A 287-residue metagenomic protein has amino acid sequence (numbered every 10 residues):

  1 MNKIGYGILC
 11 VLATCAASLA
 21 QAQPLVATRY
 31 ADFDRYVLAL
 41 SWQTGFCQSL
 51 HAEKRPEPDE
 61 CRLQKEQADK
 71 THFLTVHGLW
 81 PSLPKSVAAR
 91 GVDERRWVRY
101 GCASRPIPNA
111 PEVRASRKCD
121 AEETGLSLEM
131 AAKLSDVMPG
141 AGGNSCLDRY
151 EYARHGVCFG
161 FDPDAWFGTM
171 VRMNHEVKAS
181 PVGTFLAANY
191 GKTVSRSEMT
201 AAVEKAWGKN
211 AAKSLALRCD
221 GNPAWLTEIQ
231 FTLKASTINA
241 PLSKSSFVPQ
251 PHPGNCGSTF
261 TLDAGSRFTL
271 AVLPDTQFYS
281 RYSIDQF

Functional and structural regions predicted by a protein language model:
M1-I4: Positively charged n-region of N-terminal signal peptides that target proteins for export
G7-A16: Bacterial N-terminal signal peptides
A22-P56, D285-F287: N-terminal module-boundary/linker segments of secreted carbohydrate-active enzymes
E57-F287: Domain-level detector of nuclease and nuclease-like folds in predominantly extracellular/periplasmic contexts
